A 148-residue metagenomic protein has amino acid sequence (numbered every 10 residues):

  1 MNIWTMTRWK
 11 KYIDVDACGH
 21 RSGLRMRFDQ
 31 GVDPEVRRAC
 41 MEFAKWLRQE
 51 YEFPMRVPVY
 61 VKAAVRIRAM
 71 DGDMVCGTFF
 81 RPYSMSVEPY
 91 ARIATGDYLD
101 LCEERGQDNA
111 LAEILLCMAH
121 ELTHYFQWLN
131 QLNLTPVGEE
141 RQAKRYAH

Functional and structural regions predicted by a protein language model:
N2-M26: N-terminal, Lys/Arg- and Ser/Thr-rich interaction peptides
L24-P34, L47: An acidic/histidine-cluster motif and surrounding catalytic segment that typifies divalent-metal-assisted enzyme active
V36, C40, L111, L115 (+1 more regions): Hydrophobic (often cysteine-bearing) scaffold residues that line and stabilize catalytic clefts of nucleotide/cofactor
R37-R56: Zn2+-dependent metallopeptidase catalytic core
A69-L111: Active-site scaffold of zinc-dependent metalloenzymes
L116-L129, A143: Active-site recognition of the HExxH zinc-binding catalytic motif
L129-P136: Short helix/strand-bridging catalytic loops that position acidic/His residues to coordinate divalent metals and engage
P136-H148: Post-HExxH zinc-binding segment in Zn-dependent metallohydrolases
